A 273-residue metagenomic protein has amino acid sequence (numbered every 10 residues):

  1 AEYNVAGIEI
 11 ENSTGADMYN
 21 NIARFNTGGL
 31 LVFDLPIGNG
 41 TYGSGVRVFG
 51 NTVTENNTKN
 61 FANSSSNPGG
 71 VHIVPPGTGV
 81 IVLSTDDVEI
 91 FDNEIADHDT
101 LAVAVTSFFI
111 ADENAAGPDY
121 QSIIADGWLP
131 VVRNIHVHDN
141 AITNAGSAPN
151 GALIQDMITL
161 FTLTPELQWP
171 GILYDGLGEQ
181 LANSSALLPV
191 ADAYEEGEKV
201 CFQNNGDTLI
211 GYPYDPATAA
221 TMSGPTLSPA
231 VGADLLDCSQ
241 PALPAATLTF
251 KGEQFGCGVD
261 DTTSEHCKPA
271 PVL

Functional and structural regions predicted by a protein language model:
A1-A6, T14-G28, V32, Y42-N57 (+2 more regions): Right-handed parallel beta-helix
T27-T78, T100-V132, T143-L188, T208 (+1 more regions): Acidic/polar low-complexity surface segments
L177-L273: C-terminal functional modules
